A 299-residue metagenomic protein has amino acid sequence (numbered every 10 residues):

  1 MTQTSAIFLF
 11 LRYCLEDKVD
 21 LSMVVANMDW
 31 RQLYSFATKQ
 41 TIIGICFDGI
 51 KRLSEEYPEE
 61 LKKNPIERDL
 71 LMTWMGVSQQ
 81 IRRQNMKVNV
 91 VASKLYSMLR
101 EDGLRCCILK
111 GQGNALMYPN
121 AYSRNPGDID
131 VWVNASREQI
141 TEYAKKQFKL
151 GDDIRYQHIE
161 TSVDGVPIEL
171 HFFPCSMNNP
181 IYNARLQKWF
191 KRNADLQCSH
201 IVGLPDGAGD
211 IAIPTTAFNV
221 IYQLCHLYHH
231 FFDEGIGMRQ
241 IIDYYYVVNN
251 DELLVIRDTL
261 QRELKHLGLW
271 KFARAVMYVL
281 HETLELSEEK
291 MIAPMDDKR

Functional and structural regions predicted by a protein language model:
M1-G127, W132-R299: Conserved NTP-donor binding/palm subdomain of two-metal-ion nucleotidyltransferases/polymerases, i.e., the charged
